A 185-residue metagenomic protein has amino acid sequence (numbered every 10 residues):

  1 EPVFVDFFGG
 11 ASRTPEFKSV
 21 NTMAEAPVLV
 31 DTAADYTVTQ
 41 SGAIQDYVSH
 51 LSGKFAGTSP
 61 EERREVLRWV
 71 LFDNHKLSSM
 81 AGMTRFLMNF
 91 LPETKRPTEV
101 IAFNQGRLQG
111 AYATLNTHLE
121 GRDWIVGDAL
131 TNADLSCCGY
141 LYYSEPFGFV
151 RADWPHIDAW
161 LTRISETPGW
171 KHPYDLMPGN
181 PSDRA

Functional and structural regions predicted by a protein language model:
E1-A102, G106: GST-like domain detector, emphasizing the conserved glutathione-binding G-site in the N-terminal thioredoxin-like
E1-P2, G57, D128, D153 (+1 more regions): A generic structural-conservation signal
D6, N132, M177: Short, solvent-exposed turn/loop segments enriched in Gly/Ser/Thr/Pro and often Arg
A11-R13, R163, D183-R184: Short Asp/Glu-rich motifs
G42, S59, A81, L119 (+2 more regions): Short, flexible helix/strand-to-coil boundary loops that buttress conserved ligand/catalytic motifs in alpha/beta
S49, Y140-L141, Y174: Active-site-flanking alpha-helical
W69-G169: GST-like fold's C-terminal all-alpha helical module
W170-A185: Terminal-tail/helix-coil boundary detector
